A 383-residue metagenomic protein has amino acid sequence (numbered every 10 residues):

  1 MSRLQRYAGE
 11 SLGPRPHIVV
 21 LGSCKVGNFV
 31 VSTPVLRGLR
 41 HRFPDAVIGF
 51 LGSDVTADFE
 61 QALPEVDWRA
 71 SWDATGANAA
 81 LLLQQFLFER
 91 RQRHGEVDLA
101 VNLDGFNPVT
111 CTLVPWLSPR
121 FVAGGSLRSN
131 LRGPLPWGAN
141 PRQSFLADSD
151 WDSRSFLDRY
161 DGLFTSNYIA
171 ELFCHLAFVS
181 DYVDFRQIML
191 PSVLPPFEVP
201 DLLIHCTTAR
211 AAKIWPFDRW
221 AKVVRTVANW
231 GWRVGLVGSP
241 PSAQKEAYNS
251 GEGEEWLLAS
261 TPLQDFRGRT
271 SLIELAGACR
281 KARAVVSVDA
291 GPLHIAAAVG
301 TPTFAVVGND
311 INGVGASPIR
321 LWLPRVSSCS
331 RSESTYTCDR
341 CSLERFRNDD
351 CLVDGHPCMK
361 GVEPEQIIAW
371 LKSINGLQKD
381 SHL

Functional and structural regions predicted by a protein language model:
M1-L383: Catalytic machinery of carbohydrate-active enzymes, primarily nucleotide-sugar-dependent glycosyltransferases
